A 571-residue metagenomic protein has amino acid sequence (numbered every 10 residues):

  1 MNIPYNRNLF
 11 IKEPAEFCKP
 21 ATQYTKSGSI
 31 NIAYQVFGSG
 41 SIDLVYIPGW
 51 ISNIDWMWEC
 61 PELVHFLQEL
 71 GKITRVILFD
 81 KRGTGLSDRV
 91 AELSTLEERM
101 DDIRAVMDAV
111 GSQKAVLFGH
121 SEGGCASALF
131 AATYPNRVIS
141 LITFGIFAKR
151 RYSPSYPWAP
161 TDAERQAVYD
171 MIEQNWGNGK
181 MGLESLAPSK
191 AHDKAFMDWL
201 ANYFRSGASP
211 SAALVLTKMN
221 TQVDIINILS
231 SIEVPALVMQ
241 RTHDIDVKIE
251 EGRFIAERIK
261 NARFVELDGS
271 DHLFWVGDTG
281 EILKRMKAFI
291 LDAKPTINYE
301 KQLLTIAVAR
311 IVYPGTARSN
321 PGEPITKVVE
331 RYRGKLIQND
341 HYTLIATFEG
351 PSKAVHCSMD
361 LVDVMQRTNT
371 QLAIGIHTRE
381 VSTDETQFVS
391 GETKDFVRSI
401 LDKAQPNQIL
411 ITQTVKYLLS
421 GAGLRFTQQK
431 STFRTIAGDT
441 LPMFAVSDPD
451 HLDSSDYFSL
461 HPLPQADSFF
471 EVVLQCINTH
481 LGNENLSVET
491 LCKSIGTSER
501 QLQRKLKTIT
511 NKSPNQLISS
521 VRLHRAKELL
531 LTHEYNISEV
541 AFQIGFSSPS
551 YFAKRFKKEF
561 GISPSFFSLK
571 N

Functional and structural regions predicted by a protein language model:
K26-L86: Conserved HGGG/HGGXW glycine-rich cap/lid loop of the alpha/beta-hydrolase fold
A128, A132, I139-M171: Flexible "cap/lid" loop of the alpha/beta hydrolase fold
I232, V238-Q240: Short beta-strand/loop motif that positions the catalytic acidic residue of the alpha/beta-hydrolase fold
T296-H356: Catalytic NTP-binding/metal-coordinating core of nucleotidyl cyclase/transferase enzymes
A346-S447: Catalytic beta-strand-to-alpha-helix segment of the class III nucleotidyl cyclase homology domain
N407, Q413-T479, N483-N511, N515-Q516 (+1 more regions): Intrinsically disordered, glycine/charged-rich C-terminal tails and inter-domain linkers that flank nucleotidyl cyclase
L502-L506, Y551-F552, F556: Short hydrophobic/aromatic patch on the recognition helix
T508-S547, K570-N571: Terminal helix-turn-helix DNA-binding modules in bacterial transcription factors
